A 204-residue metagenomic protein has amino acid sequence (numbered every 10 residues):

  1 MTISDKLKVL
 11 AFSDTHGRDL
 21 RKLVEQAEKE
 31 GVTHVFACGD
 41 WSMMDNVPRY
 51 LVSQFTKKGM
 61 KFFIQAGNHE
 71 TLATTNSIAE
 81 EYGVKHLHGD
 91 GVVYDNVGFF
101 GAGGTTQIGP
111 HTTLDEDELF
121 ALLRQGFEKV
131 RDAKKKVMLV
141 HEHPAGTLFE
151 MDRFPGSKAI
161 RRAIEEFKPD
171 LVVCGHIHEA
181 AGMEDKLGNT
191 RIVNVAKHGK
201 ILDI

Functional and structural regions predicted by a protein language model:
T2-K6, R21, G91-D95, L114 (+2 more regions): Binuclear metal-dependent phosphoesterase catalytic core
V9, H34, F63, K135-V137 (+1 more regions): Short, Asp-centered acidic motifs that coordinate Mg2+ and/or phosphate in catalytic or ligand-binding sites
F12-Y94, V195-G199: Core catalytic region of metal-dependent phosphoesterases/phosphodiesterases, especially metallo-beta-lactamase-like
D14, V35, D40, G67 (+6 more regions): Divalent metal-coordination and catalytic microenvironments
H16-R21, S42-N46, N68-T75, V92 (+4 more regions): Active-site environment of divalent metal-dependent phosphoester hydrolases
G17, E70-A159: Conserved catalytic scaffold of divalent metal-dependent phosphoesterases
L23-Q26, Y50-Q54, L122, G156-A163 (+1 more regions): A general structural detector for well-ordered alpha-helical segments in enzyme core domains, enriched
S53-G59, V130-D132, I164-F167, L187: Short, conserved loop/helix-junction motifs that constitute active-site signature segments in enzyme catalytic cores
